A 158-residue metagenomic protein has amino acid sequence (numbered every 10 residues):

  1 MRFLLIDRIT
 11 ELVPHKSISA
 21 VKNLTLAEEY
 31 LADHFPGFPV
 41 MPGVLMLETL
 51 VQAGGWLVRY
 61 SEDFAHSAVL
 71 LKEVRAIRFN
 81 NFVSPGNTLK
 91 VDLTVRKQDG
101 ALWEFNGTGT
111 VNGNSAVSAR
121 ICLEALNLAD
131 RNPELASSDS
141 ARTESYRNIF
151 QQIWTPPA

Functional and structural regions predicted by a protein language model:
M1-M41: Catalytic strand-loop segment that frames the active site of acyl-thioester-processing enzymes
F3-L5, L89, W103: Hydrophobic core residues within well-ordered beta-strands of beta-rich domains
I6, L71-V74, E104, S118: Hydrophobic residues on conserved beta-strands that form the core of alpha/beta folds
D7-T10, R75, N80, T94-R96 (+1 more regions): Conserved positions in beta-strands of structured domains
I9, M41-H66: Active-site helix/loop of acyl-thioester processing domains in fatty-acid/polyketide metabolism, spanning hotdog-fold
P14-H15, P85, R96-A158: HotDog/MaoC-like acyl-thioester-processing domains
V21, D92, N106-T108: Beta-strand residues in well-ordered beta-sheet regions across diverse protein folds
G54-K90, A116, E124-L126: Hydrophobic beta-strand-centered segment that forms part of the acyl-chain substrate-binding groove
